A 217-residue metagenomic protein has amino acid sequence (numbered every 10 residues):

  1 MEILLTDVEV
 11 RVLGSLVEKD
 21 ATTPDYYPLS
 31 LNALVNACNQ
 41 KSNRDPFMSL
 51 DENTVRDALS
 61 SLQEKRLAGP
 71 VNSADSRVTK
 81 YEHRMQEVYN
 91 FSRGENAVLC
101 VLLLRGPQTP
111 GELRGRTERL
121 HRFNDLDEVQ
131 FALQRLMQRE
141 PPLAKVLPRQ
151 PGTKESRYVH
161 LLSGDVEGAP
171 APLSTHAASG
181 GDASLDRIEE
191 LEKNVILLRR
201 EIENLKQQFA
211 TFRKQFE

Functional and structural regions predicted by a protein language model:
M1-V10, A21-P24, N43, T54-D57: Eukaryotic, polar/proline-rich low-complexity intrinsically disordered regions
T6-D25, N90-P107, L133, Q138-R139: Positively charged, polyanion-binding regions of nucleic-acid-associated proteins
S15, A58, A132, L161: Residues in the recognition helix of alpha-helical DNA-binding motifs
T23-S49, P107-F123: Short acidic, hydrophobic short linear motifs in intrinsically disordered regions
R56-L59, Q63-S73, L133-Q150: A short, conserved structural fragment
A74-E112, S156-D186, E190: Short, amphipathic alpha-helical interaction segments positioned at domain boundaries
R116-H121, L147-L162, E203-E217: Helical coiled-coil/dimerization "stalks" and their immediately adjacent regulatory linkers at helix->disorder
G180-Q215: Amphipathic alpha-helical oligomerization/assembly segments
